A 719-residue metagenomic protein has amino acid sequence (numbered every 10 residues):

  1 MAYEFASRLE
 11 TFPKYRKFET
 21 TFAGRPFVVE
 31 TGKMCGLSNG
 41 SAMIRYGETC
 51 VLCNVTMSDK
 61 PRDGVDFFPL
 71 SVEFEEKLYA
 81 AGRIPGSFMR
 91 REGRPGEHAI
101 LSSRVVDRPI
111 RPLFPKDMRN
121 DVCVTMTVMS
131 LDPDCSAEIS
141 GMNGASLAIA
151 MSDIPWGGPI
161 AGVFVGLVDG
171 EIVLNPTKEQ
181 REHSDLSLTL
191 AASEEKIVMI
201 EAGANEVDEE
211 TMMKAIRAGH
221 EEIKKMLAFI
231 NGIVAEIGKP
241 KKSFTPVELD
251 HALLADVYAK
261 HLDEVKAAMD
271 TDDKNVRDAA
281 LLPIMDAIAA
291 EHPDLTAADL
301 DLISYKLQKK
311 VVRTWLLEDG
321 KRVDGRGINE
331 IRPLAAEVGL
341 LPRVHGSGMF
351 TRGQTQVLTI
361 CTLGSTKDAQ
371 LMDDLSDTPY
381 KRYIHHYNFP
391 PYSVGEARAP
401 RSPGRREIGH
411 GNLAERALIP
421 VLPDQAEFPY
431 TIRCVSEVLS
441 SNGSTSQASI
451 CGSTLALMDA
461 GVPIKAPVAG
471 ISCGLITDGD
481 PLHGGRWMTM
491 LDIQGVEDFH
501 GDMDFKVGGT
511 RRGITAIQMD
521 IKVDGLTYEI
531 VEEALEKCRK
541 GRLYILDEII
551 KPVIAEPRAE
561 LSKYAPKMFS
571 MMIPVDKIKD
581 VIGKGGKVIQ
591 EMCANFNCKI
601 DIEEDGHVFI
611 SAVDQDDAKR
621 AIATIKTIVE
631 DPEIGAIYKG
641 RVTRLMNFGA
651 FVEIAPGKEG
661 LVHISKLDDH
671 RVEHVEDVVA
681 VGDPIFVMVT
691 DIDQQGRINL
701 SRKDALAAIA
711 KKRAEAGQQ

Functional and structural regions predicted by a protein language model:
A2-S58, R62, K242-D377, P566-D580 (+2 more regions): Extended amphipathic alpha-helical scaffolds
A2-T245: Long, basic N-terminal domains or extensions that often function in RNA/ssDNA interaction or organelle/cellular
S38-V122, V128-S130, C135, E194 (+4 more regions): Glycine-rich, flexible beta-strand/loop modules in the N-terminal catalytic cores of phosphate-handling
G40-M43, C135-D153, V338-C361, N442-V462 (+1 more regions): Conserved phosphate/anionic-ligand binding catalytic regions in large, soluble enzymes, centered on
G40-S41, L174-T177, D185-L188, Q370-D373 (+8 more regions): Short beta-alpha junctions and helix-cap segments that line functional grooves
K116-V122, G157-P159, M226-F244, N275-V276 (+6 more regions): Flexible, glycine/charged-enriched surface loops at secondary-structure junctions
D153-A268, L457-A559: Mobile "lid/hinge" segments at catalytic clefts and subdomain interfaces of large enzymes
Y564-M568, V575-Q719: Single-stranded RNA-binding regions, centering on S1/OB-family and related RNA-binding modules
